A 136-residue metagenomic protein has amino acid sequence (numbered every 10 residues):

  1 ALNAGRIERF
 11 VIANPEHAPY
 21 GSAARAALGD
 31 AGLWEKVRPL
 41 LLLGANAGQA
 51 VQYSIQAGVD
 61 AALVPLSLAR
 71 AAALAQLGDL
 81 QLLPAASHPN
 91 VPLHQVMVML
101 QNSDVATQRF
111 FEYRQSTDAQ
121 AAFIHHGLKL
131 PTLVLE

Functional and structural regions predicted by a protein language model:
A1-E136: Exported/periplasmic ABC-transporter solute-binding proteins
